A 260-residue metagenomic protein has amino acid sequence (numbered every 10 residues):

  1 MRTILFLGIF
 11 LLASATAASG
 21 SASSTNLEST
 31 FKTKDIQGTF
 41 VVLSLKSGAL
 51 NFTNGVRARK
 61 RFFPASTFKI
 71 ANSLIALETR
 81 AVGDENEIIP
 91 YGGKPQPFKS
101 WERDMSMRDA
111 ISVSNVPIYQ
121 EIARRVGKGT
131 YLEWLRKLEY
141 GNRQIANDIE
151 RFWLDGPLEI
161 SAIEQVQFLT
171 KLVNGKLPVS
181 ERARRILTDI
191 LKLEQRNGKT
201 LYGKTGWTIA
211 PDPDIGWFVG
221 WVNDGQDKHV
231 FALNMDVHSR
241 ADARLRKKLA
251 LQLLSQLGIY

Functional and structural regions predicted by a protein language model:
M1-I4: Positively charged n-region of N-terminal signal peptides that target proteins for export
F6-S14: Bacterial N-terminal signal peptides
S21-T30, K34, R57, R61 (+3 more regions): Structured C-terminal helix/loop/strand segments within mature extracytoplasmic catalytic/sensor domains
T33-S44: Short N-terminal helix-loop-first-beta-strand/juxtamembrane motif that initiates sensory/input modules
L45-K60: Short, conserved catalytic-motif segment at the N-terminal edge
R61-N86, A110, F231: Active-site SXXK
E78-G93, V179-R184: Short, well-structured active-site flanking segments
K99, S106-M107, Y119-T170: Mid-domain, small-residue-enriched loop/turn segments at the edges of structured enzyme/sensor domains
